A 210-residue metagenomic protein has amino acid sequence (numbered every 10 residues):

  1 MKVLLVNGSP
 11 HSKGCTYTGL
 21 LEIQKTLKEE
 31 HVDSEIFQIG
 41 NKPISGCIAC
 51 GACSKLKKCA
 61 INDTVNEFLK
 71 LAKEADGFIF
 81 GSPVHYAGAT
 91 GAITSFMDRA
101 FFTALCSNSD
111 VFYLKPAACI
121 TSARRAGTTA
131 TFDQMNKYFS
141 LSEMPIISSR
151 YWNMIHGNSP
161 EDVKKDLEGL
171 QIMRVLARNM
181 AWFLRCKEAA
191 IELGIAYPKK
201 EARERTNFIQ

Functional and structural regions predicted by a protein language model:
K2-E30: N-terminal beta1-alpha1 ligand-phosphate binding loop
K25-V32, D98-L105, S140-M144, V175-A190: Generic secondary-structure signature for well-ordered alpha-helical cores
V32-K42: A short beta-strand-loop structural module common to alpha/beta enzyme folds
K42-A72, E204-Q210: Cysteine-cluster motifs in flexible loop/terminal segments that predominantly coordinate metals
A60-Y151: Helix-loop-strand module that forms the ligand-binding subsite of alpha/beta enzymes
P145-Q210: Glycine-rich phosphate/pyrophosphate-binding loop and the adjoining helix
